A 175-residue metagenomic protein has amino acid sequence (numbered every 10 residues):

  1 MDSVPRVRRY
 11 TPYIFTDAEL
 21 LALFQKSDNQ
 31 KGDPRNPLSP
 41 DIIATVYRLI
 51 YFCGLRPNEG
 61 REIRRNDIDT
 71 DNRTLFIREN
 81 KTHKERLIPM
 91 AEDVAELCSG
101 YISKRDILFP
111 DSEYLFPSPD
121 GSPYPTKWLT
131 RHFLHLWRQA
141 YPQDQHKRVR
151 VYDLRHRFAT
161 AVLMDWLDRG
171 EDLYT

Functional and structural regions predicted by a protein language model:
M1-D28, S118-D120: Flexible interdomain linker/hinge and immediately adjacent N-terminus of the catalytic tyrosine-recombinase domain
V4, P12, A22, K31 (+4 more regions): Activation on folded, globular domain regions of eukaryotic proteins
R9, I43, D71, K84 (+2 more regions): Exposed loop/turn and edge beta-strand positions of beta-sandwich/beta-sheet ligand-binding modules
T16, I42-I43, M90, P125 (+3 more regions): Hydrophobic (often cysteine-bearing) scaffold residues that line and stabilize catalytic clefts of nucleotide/cofactor
A22-P57, L173: Basic, Lys/Arg- and aromatic-enriched nucleic-acid-binding interface segment
K31-P37, T130-T175: Short, basic (Lys/Arg/His-rich) helix/loop patches that form interaction surfaces in the mid-to-C-terminal regions
C53, N58, E62-S99: Conserved tyrosine-mediated DNA breakage-rejoining catalytic core shared by Y-recombinases
E92-H146: Active-site/catalytic core of tyrosine-dependent DNA strand-transfer enzymes
